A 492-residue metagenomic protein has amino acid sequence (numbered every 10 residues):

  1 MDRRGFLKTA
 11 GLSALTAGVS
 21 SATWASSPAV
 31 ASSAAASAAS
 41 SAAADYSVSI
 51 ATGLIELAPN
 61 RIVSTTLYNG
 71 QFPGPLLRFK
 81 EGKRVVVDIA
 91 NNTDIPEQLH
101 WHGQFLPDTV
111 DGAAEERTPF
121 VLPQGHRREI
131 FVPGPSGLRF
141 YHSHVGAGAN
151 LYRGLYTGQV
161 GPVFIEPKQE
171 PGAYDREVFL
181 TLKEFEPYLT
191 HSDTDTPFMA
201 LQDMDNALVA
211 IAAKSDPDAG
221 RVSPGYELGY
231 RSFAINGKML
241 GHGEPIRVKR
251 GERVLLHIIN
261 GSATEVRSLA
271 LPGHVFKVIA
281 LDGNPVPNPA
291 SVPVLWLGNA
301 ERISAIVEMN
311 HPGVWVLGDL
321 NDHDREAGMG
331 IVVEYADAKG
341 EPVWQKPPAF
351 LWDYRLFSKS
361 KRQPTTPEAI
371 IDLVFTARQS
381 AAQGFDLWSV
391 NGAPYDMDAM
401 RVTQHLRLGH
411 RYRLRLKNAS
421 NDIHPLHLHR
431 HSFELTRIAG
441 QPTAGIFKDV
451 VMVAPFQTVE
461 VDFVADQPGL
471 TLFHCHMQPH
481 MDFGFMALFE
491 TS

Functional and structural regions predicted by a protein language model:
G5-S26: N-terminal export signals
G11, W24-L297, A305, H311 (+4 more regions): Histidine-centered copper-binding motifs that mark active-site loops of extracellular/periplasmic copper enzymes
V48, L373, L414, L426-H429 (+2 more regions): Hydrophobic, well-ordered secondary-structure elements that form the walls of internal hydrophobic environments
G137-F140, G313-L317, G469-L472: Short glycine/proline/serine/threonine-rich loop/turn segments at secondary-structure transition edges
A149-N150, G313-E334, H476, M481-G484: Terminal connector regions
P272-P285, N391-A393, A419-I446, Q478-D482 (+1 more regions): Active/binding-pocket-proximal capping segment
I371, A377-D386, V390-N391, Y395-N421: C-terminal structural cap/anchor segments
L435-D466, L472: C-terminal soluble interaction/assembly domains
